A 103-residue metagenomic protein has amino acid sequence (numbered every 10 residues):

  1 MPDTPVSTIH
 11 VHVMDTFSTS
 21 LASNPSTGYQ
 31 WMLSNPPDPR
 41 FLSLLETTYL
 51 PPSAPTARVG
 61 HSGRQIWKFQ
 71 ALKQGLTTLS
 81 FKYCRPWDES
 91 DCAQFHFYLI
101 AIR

Functional and structural regions predicted by a protein language model:
M1-S20, N24: N-terminal edge beta-strand
S18, L76-S80: Short, conserved beta-strand segments of beta-strand-rich sandwich/propeller modules, principally
N35-A54: Short, solvent-exposed loop/linker segments at beta-strand-coil boundaries, enriched for Pro/Gly and Ser/Thr
V59-I66: Aromatic sugar-binding surface patches on proteins that engage polysaccharides or sugar-phosphate polymers
F69-T77: Glycine-centered tight-turn and secondary-structure capping sites
C84-D91: Short acidic/polar inter-strand loop motif in beta-rich domains
F95-A101: C-terminal edge beta-strand
